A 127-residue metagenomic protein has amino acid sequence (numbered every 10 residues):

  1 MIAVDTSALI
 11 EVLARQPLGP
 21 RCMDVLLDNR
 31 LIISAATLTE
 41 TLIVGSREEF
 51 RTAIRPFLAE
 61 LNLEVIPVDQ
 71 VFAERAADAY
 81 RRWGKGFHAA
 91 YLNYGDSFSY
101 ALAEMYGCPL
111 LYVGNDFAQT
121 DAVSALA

Functional and structural regions predicted by a protein language model:
M1-I33, V44-F57, Q119, L126: Short, well-structured N-terminal submotif of metal-dependent ribonuclease cores
D5, D96, G114-D116: Acidic active-site catalytic centers that drive phospho-/nucleotidyl reactions and related ester hydrolyses
L9-I10, L38, A73, F117-A118: A generic structural signal for short hydrophobic patches within well-formed alpha-helices
M23, T39-L42, N62: Amphipathic alpha-helical segments within well-ordered protein domains
I66-P109: Active-site neighborhoods of divalent-metal-dependent phosphate/nucleic-acid chemistry enzymes
Y100, E104-A127: Acidic, PIN/NYN-like endoribonuclease modules and their adjacent C-terminal/linker elements
